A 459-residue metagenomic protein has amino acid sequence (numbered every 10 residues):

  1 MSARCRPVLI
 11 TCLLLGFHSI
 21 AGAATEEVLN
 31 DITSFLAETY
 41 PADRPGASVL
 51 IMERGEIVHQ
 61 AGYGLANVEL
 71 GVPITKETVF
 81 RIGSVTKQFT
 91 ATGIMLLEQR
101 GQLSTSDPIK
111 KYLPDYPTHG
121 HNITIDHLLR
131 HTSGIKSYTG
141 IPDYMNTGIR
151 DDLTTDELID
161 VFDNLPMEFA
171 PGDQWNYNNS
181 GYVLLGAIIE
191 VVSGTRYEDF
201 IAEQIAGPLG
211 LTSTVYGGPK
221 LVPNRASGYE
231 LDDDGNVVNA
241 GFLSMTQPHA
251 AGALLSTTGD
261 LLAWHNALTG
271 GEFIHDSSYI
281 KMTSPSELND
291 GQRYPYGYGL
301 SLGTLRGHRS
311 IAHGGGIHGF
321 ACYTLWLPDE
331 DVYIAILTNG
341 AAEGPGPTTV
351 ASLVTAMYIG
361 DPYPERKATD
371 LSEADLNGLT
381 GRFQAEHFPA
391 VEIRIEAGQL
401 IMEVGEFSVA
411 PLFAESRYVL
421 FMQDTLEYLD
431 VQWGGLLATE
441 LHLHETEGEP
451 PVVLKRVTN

Functional and structural regions predicted by a protein language model:
M1-L9: Bacterial N-terminal signal peptides that target proteins for export
V8-H18: Bacterial N-terminal signal peptides
S19-A23: Sec/Tat signal peptide C-region and signal peptidase I cleavage site
T25-I82, Q102-D107, D163-N164, V238 (+1 more regions): Short, conserved catalytic-motif segment at the N-terminal edge
N30, L36, V49, G55 (+4 more regions): Active-site SXXK
N67, G120-P328: Short, surface-exposed loop or secondary-structure junction motifs that flank catalytic or metal-binding residues
A312-H313, Y323-G340, E440-L443: Short, well-ordered beta-strand elements
P345-N459: Peripheral terminal and inter-domain segments
